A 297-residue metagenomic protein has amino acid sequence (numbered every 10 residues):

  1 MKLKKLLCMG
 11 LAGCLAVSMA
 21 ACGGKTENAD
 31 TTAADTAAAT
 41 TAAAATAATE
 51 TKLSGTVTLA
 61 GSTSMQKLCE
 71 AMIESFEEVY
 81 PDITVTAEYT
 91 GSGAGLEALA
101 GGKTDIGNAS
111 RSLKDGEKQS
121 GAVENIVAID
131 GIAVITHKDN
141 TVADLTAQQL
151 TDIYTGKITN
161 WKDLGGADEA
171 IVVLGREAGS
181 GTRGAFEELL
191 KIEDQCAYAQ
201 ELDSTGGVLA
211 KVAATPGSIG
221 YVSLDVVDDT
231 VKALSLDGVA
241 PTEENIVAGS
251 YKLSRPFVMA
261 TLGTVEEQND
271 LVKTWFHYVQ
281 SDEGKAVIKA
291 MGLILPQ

Functional and structural regions predicted by a protein language model:
M1-G10: Bacterial Sec-dependent N-terminal signal peptides
C8, C22-G23: Disulfide-bonded cysteines in secreted/extracellular proteins and peptides
V17-A21: C-terminal motif of bacterial Sec signal peptides marking the signal peptidase cleavage site
G23-A34, A38-Q297: Exported/periplasmic ABC-transporter solute-binding proteins
